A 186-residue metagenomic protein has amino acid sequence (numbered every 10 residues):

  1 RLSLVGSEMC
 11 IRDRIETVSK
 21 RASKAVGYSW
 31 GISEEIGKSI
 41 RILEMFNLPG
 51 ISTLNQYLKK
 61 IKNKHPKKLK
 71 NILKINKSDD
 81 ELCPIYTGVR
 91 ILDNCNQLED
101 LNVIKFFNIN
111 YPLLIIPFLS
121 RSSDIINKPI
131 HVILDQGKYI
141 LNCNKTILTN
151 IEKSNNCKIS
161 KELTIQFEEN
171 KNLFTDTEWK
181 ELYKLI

Functional and structural regions predicted by a protein language model:
R1-C10: Single conserved hydrophobic/aromatic residue that forms the stacking wall/gate of nucleotide- or nucleobase-binding
S7, R14-V26, I36-S39: Generic N-terminal amphipathic, Lys/Arg-enriched alpha-helix
D13, W30, E34, L48 (+3 more regions): Electropositive phosphate-/nucleotide-binding environments in soluble metabolic enzymes
V18-R21, S39-I42, T53, F118-R121: Alpha-helical scaffold segments in soluble metabolic enzymes
Y28-K64: N-terminal interaction modules that seed assembly of large macromolecular complexes
I51-I147: A glycine-rich, acidic short-motif signal
F106, S120-I186: Glycine-rich, aromatic-bearing surface loops/beta-hairpins
